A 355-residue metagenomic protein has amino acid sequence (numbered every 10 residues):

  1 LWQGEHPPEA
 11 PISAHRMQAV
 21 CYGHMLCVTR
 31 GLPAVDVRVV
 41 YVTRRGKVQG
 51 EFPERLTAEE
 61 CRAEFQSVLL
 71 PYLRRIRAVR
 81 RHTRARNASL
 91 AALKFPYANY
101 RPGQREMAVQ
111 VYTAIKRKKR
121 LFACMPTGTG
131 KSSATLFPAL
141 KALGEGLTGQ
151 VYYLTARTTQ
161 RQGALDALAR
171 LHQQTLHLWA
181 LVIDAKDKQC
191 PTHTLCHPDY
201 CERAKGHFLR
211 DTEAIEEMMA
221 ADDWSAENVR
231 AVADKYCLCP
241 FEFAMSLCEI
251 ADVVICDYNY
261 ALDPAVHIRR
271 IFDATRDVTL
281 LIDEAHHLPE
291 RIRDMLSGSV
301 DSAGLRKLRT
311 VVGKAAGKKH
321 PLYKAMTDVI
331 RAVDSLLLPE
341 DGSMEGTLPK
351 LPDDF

Functional and structural regions predicted by a protein language model:
L1-A63, T135: Mg2+/Mn2+-dependent nuclease catalytic core
P33-V35, T148-G149, L176-W179, T275-V278: Short glycine-/polar-rich loops that comprise or flank the Walker A/P-loop and associated switch/sensor motifs
E59-A92, Y97: Polybasic (Lys/Arg-rich)
R81-C124: Conserved pre-motif I regulatory segment
N87-L90, K94, L147-V254, N259-L262 (+3 more regions): A substrate-engagement module of RecA-like helicase motors
K116-P138: Walker A/P-loop
K119-A123, G149-V151, V253-C256, V278-L280: Generic beta-sheet signal
T135, K141, Q162, D166 (+2 more regions): Signature of the SF2 helicase/ATPase Hel1-core->accessory helical subdomain module
